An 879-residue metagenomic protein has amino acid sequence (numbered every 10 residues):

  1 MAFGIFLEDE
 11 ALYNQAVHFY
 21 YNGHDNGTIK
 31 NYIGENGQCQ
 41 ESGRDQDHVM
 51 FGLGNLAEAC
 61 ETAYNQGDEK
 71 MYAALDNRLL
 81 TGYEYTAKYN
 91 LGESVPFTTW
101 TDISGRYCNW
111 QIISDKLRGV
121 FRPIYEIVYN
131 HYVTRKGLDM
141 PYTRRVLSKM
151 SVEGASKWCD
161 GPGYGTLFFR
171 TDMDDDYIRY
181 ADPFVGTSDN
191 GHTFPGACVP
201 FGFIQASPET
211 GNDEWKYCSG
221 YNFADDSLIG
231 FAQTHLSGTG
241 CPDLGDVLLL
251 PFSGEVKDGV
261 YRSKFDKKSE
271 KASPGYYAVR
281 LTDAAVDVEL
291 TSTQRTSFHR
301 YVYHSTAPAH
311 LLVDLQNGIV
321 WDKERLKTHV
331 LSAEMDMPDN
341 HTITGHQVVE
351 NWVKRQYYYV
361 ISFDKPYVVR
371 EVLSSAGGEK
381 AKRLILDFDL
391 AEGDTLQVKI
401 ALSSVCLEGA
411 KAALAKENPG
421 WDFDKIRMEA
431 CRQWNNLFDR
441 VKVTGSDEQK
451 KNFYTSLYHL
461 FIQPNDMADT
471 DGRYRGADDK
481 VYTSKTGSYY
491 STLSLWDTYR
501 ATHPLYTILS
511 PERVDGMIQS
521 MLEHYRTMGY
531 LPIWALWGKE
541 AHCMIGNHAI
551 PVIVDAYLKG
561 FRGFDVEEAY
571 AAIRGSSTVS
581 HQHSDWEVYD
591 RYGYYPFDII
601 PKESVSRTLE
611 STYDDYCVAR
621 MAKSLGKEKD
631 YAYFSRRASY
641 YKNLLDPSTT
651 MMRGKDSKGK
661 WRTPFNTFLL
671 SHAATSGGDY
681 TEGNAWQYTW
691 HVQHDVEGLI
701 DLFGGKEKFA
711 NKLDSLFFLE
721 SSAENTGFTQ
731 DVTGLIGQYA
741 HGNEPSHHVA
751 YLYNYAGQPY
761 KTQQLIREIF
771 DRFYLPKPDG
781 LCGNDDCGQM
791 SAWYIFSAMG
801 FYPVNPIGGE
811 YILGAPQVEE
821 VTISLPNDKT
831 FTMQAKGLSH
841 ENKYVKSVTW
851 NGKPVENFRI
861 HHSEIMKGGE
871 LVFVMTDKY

Functional and structural regions predicted by a protein language model:
M1-D47, A571-R574: Active-site cradle of extracellular carbohydrate-active enzymes
L12, A16-F19, G82, M517 (+3 more regions): Alpha-helical solenoid repeat scaffolds, predominantly canonical TPR units
N22, N55-E58, R78-G92, T455 (+3 more regions): Alpha-helical scaffold segments in carbohydrate-active enzymes
H24-V120: Active-site/pore-lining binding-face segments in mid-to-C-terminal subdomains
T62, Q66, T81-G82, P96 (+1 more regions): Terminal, non-catalytic domain-edge segments
D172-H503, T507-P551, Y557-L609, A622-N643 (+9 more regions): Accessory carbohydrate-recognition regions in carbohydrate-active enzymes
E610-D614: Hydrophobic, small-residue-rich alpha-helical packing segments that form membrane-like cores
